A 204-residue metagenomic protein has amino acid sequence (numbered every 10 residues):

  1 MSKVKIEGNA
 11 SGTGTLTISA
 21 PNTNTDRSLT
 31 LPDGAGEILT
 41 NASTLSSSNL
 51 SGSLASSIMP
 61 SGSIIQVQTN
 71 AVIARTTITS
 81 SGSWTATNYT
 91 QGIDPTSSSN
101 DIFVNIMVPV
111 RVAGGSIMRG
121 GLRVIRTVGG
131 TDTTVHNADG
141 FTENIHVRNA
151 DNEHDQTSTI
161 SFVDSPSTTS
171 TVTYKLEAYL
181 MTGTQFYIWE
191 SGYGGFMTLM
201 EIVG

Functional and structural regions predicted by a protein language model:
M1-I64, S97-S98: Extracellular repetitive beta-rich solenoid segments
K3-G12, S80-T85, N152-H154: Short, solvent-exposed secondary-structure boundary motifs
I65-T69: Boundary/junction segments of secreted and surface-exposed precursor proteins
N70-S83, D94-T171, K175-G204: Terminal beta-strand-rich extracellular "head" domains that mediate receptor/glycan or other ligand binding
Y89-Q91: Extended, low-complexity regulatory regions
